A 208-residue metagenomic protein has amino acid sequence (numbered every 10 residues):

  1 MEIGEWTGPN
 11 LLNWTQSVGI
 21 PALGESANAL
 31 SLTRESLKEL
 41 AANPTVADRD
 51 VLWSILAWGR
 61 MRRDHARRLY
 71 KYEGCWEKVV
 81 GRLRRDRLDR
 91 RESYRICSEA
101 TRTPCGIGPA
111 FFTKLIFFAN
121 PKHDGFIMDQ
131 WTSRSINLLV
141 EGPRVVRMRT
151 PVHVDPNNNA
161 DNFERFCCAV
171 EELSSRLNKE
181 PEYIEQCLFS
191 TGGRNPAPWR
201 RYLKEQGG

Functional and structural regions predicted by a protein language model:
M1-A27, N120-G208: C-terminal accessory module of base-excision DNA glycosylases/AP lyases that mediates lesion recognition and DNA
M1-A47, L56-R60, D64: A structured, charge-rich N-terminal accessory region that forms the first stable segment of a protein and links
S26-R34, D89-Y94, N162-F166: Short acidic alpha-helix initiation/capping motifs at coil-to-helix transition points, especially at protein N-termini
E35, L40-I107: Helix-hairpin-helix/helix-loop-helix acidic hairpins
A41-T45, A100-R102, F118-H123, P156-A160: Short, charged/polar micro-motifs that form catalytic or ligand-binding hotspots
R49-W53, P109-T113, Q130, E164 (+1 more regions): Non-catalytic, well-ordered alpha-helical scaffold segments
W58-M61, H65, F118-P121, L138: Amphipathic alpha-helical interaction surfaces
R95-N137: Catalytic DNA-binding helix-loop module of base-excision-repair DNA glycosylases/AP lyases
